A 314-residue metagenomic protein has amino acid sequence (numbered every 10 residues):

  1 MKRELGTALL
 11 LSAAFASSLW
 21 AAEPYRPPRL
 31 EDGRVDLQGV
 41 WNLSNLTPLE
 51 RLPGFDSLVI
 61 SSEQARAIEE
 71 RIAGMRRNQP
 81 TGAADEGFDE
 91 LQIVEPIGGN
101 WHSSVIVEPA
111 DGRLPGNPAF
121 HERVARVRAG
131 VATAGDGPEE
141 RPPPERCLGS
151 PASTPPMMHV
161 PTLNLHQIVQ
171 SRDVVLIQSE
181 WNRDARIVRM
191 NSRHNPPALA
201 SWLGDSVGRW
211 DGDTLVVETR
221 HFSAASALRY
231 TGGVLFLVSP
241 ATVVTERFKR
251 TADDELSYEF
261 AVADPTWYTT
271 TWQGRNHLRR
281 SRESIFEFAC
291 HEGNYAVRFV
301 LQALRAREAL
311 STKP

Functional and structural regions predicted by a protein language model:
M1-L9: Bacterial N-terminal signal peptides that target proteins for export
K2, W20-P314: PEST-like low-complexity, intrinsically disordered acidic/proline/serine-rich tracts that flank trafficking/processing
A8-S18: Bacterial N-terminal signal peptides
